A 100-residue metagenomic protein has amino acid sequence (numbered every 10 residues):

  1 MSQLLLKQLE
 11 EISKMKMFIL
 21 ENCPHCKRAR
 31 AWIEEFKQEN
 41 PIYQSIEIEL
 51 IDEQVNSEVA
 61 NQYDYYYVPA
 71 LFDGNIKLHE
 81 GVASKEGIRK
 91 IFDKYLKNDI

Functional and structural regions predicted by a protein language model:
S2-E39: Local sequence-structure signature of Cys/Sec-based thiol-disulfide redox active-site neighborhoods
P24-H25, V55, E86: Short alpha-helical
R28-A29, D64, S84: Residues at alpha-helix caps and immediate loop-helix transition turns in enzyme cores, especially N- and C-cap
Q38-I42, K97: Secondary-structure boundary motif
Y43-S57: Thiol-based oxidoreductase modules, predominantly thioredoxin-like and allied folds used for disulfide exchange
Q62-D73: Structural micro-motif
F72-I100: Non-catalytic, surface beta->alpha helical segment in thiol-disulfide oxidoreductase systems
